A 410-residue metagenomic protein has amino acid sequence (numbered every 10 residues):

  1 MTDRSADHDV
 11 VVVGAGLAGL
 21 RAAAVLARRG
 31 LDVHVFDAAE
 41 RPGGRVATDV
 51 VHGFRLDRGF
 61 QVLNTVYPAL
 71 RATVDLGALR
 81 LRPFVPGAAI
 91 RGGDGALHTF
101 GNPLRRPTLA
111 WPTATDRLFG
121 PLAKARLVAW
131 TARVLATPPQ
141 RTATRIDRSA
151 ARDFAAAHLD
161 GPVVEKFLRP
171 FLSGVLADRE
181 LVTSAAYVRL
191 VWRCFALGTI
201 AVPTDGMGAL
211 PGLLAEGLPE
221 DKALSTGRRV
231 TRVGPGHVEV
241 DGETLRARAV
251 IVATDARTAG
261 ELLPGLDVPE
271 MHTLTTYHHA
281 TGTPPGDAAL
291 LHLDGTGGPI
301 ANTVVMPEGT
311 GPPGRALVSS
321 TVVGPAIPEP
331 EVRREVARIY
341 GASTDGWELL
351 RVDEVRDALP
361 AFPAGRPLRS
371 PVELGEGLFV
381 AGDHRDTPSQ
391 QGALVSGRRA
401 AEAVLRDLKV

Functional and structural regions predicted by a protein language model:
D3, E308-V410: Conserved flavin/dinucleotide-binding core of flavoenzymes
H8-V35: N-terminal Rossmann-like FAD-binding beta1-loop-alpha1 element of flavoenzymes
A18, R41, R257: Conserved Rossmann-like nucleotide-cofactor binding loop
A27-V51: Glycine-rich FAD pyrophosphate-binding loop
V46-V66, V128-A143: Glycine-rich active-site loop/strand segments that organize a redox cofactor
L70-R71, D75, R80-L181, F195-L197: Mobile amphipathic helical/loop "lid" adjacent to a hydrophobic cofactor/ligand pocket
R189-E239, L245: Helical element adjacent to the flavin cofactor pocket in flavoenzyme catalytic cores
T231-I339: Mid-domain catalytic core of redox enzymes that form a hydrophobic substrate pocket/lid adjacent to a catalytic redox
